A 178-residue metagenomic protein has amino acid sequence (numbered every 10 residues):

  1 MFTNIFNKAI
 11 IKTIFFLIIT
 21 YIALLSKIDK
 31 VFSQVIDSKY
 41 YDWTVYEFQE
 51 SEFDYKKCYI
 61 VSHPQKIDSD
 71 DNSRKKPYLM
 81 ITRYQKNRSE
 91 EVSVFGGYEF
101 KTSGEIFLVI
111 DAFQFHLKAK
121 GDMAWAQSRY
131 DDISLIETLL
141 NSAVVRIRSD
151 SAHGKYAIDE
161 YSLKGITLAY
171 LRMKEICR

Functional and structural regions predicted by a protein language model:
M1, F16, A23-L24: Acidic/proline-rich low-complexity IDRs
M1-I11: N-terminal secretory signal peptides that target proteins for export/translocation
I10, I14-I19: Sec-dependent signal peptide hydrophobic core
T20-K30: C-terminal segment of classical bacterial N-terminal signal peptides
V31-R178: A generic "folded-domain core" signal
